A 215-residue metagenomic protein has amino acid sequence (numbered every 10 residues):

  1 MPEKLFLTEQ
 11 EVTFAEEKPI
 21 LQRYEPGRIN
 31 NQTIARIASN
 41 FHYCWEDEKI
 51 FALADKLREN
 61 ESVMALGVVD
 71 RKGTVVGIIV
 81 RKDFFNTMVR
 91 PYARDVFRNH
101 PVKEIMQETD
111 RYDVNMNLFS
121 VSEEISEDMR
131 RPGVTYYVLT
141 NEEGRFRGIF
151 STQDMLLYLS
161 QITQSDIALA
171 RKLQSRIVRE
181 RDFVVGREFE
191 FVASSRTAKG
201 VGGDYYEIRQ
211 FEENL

Functional and structural regions predicted by a protein language model:
M1-F14, N60: Terminal presequence/propeptide segments associated with secretion/organelle targeting and zymogen/polyprotein
E9-N40, V80-V134, S151-R181: Tandem CBS (Bateman) regulatory domains
Y43-V63, V69-D70, Y112-V134, T140: The conserved cystathionine-beta-synthase
R71-K72, E142-E143, E212: Residue-level recognition of short loop/turn positions
V75-I78, R145-F146: Glycine-rich acetyl-CoA-binding "A-motif" of GNAT/NAT acetyltransferases
T135-N141, R147-S151: Amphipathic alpha-helical protein-interaction segments
I162-L215: … and, occasionally, acidic/histidine-rich disordered N-termini of signaling adaptors
